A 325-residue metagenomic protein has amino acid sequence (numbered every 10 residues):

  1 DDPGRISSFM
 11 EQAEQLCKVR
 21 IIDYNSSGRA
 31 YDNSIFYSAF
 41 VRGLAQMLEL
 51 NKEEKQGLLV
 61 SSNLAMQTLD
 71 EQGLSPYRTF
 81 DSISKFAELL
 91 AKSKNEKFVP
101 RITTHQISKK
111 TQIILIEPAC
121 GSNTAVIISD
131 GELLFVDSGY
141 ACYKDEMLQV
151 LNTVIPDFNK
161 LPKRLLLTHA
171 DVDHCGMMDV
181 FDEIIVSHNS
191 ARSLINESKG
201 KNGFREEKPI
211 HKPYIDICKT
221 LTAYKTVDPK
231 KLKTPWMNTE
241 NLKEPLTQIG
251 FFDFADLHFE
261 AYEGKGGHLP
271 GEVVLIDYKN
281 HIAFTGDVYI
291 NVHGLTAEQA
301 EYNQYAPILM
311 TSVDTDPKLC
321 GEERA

Functional and structural regions predicted by a protein language model:
D1: His-Asp-centered metal-binding catalytic motifs of divalent-metal-dependent phosphohydrolases/nucleases
G4-E132: Zn-dependent metallo-beta-lactamase
K94-K97, T103-K110, A125-I128, N238-Y278 (+1 more regions): Core dinuclear metal-dependent hydrolase active-site scaffold
F98-T153, V273-N291: Conserved beta-strand hairpin/beta-sheet module of binuclear metal-dependent hydrolase folds, prominently
L134-D137, L165-L166, E260-A261: Short catalytic-loop micro-motif centered on adjacent basic/acidic residues
Y140-C142, H258, K265-A325: Metallo-beta-lactamase
N152-L242: Active-site HxH/HxHxD metal-binding segment of metal-dependent hydrolases
